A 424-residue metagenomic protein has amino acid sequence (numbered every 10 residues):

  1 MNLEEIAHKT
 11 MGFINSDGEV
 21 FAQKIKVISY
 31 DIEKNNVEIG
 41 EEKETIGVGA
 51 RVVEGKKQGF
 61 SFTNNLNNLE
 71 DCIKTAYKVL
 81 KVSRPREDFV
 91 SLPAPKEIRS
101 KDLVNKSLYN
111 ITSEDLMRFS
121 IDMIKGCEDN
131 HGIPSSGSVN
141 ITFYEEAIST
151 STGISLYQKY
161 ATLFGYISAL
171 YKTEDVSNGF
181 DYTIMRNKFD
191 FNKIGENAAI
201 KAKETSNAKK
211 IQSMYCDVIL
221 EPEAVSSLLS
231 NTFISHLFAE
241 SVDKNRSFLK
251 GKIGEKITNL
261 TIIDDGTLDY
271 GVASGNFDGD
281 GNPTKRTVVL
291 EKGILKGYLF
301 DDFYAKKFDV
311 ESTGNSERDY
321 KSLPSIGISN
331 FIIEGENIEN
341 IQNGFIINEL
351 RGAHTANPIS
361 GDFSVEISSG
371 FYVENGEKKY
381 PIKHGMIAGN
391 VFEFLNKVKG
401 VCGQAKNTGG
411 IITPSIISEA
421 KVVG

Functional and structural regions predicted by a protein language model:
L3-H8, D17-S29, E70-Q158, F189-S226: Acidic low-complexity segments
K9-T10, V37-G40, E114, M123-E128 (+10 more regions): A generic local secondary-structure boundary/capping motif
I14, V90, G251-G424: Dual-mode signal for accessory low-complexity, basic/Gly-rich regions
S16-G47, S136-L156, Q342-I367: Structured beta-strand/loop patches that form or line metal/cofactor-binding pockets in enzymes
I28-S83: N-terminal alpha-helical targeting/anchoring segments
Y30-K34, F143-A161, S177-Y182, L229-I234 (+4 more regions): Short acidic, glycine/serine/threonine-rich loops at helix termini
E41-E54, S155-T183, V289-E291, I367-N375: Short beta-strand elements
S155-F248, K252: Internal metal/ion-chelating core segments
